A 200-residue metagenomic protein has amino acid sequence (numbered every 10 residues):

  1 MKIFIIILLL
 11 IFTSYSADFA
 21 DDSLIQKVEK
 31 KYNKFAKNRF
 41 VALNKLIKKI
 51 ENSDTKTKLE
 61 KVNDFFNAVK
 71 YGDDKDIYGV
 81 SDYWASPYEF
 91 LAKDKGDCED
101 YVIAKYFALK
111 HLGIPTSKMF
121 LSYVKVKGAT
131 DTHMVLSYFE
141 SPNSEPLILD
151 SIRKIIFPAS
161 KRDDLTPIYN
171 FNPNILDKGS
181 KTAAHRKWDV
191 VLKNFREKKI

Functional and structural regions predicted by a protein language model:
M1-F4, T55: Structural motif marking the loop-to-transmembrane transition
I3-T13: Sec-dependent N-terminal signal peptides
Y15-I200: A structural boundary/capping signal
